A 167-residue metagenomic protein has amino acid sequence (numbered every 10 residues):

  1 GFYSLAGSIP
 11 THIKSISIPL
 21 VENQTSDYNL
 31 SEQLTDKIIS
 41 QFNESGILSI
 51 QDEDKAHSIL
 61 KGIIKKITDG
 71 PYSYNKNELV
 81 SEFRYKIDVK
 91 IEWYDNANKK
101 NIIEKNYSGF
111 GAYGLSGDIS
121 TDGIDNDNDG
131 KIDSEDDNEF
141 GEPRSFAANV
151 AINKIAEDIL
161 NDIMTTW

Functional and structural regions predicted by a protein language model:
G1-K55, D69, A97-K100, R144 (+2 more regions): A structural "domain/chain start" motif
L5-G7, T11, D69, Y74 (+3 more regions): Generic structural "secondary-structure junction" signal
S15-L20, I59-K65, R84-E92, E104-S108: Soluble periplasmic/extracytoplasmic beta-strand elements of cell-envelope proteins
D27-Y28, S73-F83: Short, solvent-exposed beta-strand/turn "edge" segments of beta-rich domains on protein surfaces
E44-S49, E78-V80, I87-E92, G114-S120: Short, surface-exposed, polar/charged, turn-prone segments marking secondary-structure boundaries
L60-K76: Charged, amphipathic alpha-helical segments
Y94-I102, F110-W167: C-terminal/domain-edge helix-coil "capping" segments
